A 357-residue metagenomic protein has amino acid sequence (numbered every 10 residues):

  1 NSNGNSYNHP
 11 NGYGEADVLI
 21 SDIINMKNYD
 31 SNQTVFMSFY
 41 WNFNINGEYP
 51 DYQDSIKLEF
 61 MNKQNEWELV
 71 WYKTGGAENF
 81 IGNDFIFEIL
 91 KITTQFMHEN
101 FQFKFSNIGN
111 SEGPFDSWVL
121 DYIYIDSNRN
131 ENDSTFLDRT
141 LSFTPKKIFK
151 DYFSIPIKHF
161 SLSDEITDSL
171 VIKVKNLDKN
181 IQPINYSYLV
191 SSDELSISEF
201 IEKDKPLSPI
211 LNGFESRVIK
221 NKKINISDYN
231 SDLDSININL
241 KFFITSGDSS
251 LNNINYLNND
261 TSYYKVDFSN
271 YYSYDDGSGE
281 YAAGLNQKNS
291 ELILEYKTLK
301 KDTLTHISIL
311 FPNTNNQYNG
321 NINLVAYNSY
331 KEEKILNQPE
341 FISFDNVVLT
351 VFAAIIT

Functional and structural regions predicted by a protein language model:
N1-S196, F268, Y274: Beta-sandwich/jellyroll recognition modules and their flexible linkers
Q64-T74, E194-L207, K331-I342: Surface-exposed loop/edge segments in extracytoplasmic proteins
F85-T93, E215-D228, V351-T357: Exposed aromatic-hydrophobic patches
F101-F105, L233-F243, I307, F352-T357: Short, well-structured beta-strand segments enriched in hydrophobic/aromatic residues within extracellular or lumenal
L170-I172, N185-S191, K223-N259: Serine/threonine-enriched low-complexity regions used as flexible
L189-D234: Intrinsically disordered, low-complexity Pro/Gly/Ser/Thr-rich segments with frequent PxxP/GP/PP motifs and embedded
F243-K331: Beta-sheet-rich sandwich/jelly-roll-like modules and their strand-loop junctions
Q317-T357: Aromatic- and Gly/Pro-enriched, solvent-exposed loop/edge beta-strand patches characteristic of beta-rich domains
